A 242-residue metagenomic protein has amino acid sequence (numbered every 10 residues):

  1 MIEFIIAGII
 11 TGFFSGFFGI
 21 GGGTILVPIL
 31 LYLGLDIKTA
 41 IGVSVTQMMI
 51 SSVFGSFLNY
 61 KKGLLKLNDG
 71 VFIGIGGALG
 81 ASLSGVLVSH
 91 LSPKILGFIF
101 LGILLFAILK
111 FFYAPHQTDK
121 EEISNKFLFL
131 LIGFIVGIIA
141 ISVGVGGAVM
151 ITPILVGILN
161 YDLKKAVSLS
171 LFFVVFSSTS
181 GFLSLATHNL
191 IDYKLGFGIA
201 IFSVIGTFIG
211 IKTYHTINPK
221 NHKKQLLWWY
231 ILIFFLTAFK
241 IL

Functional and structural regions predicted by a protein language model:
M1-F13, I25-L33, I37, L58-V143 (+2 more regions): Juxtamembrane transmembrane-helix boundary motif
G8-I20, V45: N-terminal transmembrane alpha-helices
F18-V27, G144-I154: Transmembrane helix boundary and interhelical junction motifs in multipass membrane proteins
L35-T46, N68, N160-L171: Membrane-interface alpha-helices at helix entry/exit sites of multi-pass transporters
S44-M48, G74, S170-V174, G196-A200: Short hydrophobic/aromatic, small-residue-rich stretches within specific transmembrane helices of secondary active
T46-F54, L79-G80, V174-S180: Membrane-embedded alpha-helical segments of transport systems, primarily multispan ion/solute transporters
S124-F129, V149, V156, Y161-L171: Functional transmembrane core segments of multi-pass inner-membrane proteins
